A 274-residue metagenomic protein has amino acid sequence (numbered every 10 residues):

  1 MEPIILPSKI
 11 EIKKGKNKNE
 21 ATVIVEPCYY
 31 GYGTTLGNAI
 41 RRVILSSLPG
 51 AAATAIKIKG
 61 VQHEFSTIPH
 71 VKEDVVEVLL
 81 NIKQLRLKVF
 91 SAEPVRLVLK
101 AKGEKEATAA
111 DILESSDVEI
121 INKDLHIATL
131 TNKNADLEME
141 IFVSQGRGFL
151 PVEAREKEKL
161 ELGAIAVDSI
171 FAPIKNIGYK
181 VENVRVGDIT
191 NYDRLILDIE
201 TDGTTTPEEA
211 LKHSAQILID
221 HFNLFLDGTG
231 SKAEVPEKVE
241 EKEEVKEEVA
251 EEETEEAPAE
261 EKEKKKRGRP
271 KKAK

Functional and structural regions predicted by a protein language model:
M1-K274: Protein-protein interaction/assembly regions in multi-subunit complexes
